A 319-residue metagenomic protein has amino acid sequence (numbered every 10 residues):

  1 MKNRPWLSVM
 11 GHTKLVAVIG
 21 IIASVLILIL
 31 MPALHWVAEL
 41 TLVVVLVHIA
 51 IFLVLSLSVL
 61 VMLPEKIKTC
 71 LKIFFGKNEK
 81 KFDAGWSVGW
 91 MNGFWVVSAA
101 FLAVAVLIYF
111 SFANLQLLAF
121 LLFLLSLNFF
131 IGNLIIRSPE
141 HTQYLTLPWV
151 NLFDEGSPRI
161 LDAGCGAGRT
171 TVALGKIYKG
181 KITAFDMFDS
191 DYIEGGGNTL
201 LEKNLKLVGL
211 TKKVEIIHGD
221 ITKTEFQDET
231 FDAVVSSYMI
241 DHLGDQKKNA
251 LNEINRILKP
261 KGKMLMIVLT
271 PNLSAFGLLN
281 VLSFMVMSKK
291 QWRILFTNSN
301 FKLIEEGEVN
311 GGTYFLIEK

Functional and structural regions predicted by a protein language model:
S138-S157: Conserved alpha-helix/loop element of class I SAM-dependent methyltransferases that forms part of the SAM/SAH-binding
S157-G166, T183: Conserved class I S-adenosyl-L-methionine
A167-K179: Conserved SAM-binding loop of SAM-dependent methyltransferases across substrates and taxa, primarily the Class I
L201, F284-N300: Short alpha-helix
T222-V234: A short acidic, Gly/Pro-enriched loop at the edge of an enzyme's catalytic core that lines a small-molecule cofactor
D232-Q246: A short SAM/SAH-binding and catalytic strip from SAM-dependent methyltransferases
K248-P260: A short glycine-rich, Lys/Arg-flanked "PGG" loop and its adjoining helix->strand segment in the class I
K261-L269: Conserved beta-strand signature within the Rossmann-like core of class I S-adenosyl-L-methionine
